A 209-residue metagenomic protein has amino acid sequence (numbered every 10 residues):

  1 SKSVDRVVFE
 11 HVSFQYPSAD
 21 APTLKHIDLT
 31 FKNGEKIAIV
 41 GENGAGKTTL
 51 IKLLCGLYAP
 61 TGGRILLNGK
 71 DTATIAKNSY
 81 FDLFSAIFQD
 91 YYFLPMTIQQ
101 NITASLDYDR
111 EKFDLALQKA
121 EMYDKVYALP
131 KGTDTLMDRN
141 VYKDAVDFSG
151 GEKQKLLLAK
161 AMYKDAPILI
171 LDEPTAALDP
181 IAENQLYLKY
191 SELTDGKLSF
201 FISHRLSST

Functional and structural regions predicted by a protein language model:
K2-T209: ABC-type nucleotide-binding domain
